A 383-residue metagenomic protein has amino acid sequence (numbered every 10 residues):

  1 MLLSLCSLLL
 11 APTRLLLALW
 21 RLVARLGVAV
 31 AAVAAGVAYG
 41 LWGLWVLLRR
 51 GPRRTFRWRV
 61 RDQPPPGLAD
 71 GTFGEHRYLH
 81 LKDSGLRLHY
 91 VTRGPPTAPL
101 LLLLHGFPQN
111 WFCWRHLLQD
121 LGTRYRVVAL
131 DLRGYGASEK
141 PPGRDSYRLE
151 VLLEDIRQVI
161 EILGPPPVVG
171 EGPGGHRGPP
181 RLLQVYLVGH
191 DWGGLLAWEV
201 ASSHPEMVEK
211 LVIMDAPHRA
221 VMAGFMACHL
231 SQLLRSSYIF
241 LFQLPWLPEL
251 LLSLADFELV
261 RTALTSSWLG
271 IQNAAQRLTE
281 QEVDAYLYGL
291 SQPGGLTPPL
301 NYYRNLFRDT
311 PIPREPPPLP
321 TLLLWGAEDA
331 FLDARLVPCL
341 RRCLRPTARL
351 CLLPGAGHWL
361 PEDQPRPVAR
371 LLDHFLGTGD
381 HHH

Functional and structural regions predicted by a protein language model:
L2-H80, L88, R93-L101, F112 (+7 more regions): Flexible "cap/lid" subdomain of the alpha/beta-hydrolase fold that forms the substrate-access gate
D83: ATP/NTP phosphate-donor binding region
Q109: Glycine-rich NAD(P)-binding loop of the Rossmann-fold in SDR/ketoreductase-type enzymes
R115: A short, exposed helix-loop element centered on a Lys and neighboring polar residues
A356-A369: Catalytic histidine-centered segment of alpha/beta-hydrolase-like enzymes
